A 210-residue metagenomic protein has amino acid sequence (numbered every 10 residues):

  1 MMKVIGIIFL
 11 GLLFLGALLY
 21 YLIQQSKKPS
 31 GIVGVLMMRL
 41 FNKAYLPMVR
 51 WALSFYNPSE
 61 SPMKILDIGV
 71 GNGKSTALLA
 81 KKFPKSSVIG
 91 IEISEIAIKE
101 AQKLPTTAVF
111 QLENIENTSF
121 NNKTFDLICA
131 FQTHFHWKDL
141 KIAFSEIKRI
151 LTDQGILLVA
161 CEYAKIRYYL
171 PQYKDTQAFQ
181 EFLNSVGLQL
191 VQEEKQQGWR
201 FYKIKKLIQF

Functional and structural regions predicted by a protein language model:
S26-L46: Class I SAM-dependent methyltransferase Rossmann-like catalytic core, especially the SAM/SAH-binding loop
K43-P62: Conserved alpha-helix/loop element of class I SAM-dependent methyltransferases that forms part of the SAM/SAH-binding
L66-N117: Class I SAM-dependent methyltransferase SAM/SAH-binding core
E116-I128: A short acidic, Gly/Pro-enriched loop at the edge of an enzyme's catalytic core that lines a small-molecule cofactor
L127-D139: A short SAM/SAH-binding and catalytic strip from SAM-dependent methyltransferases
K141-D153: A short glycine-rich, Lys/Arg-flanked "PGG" loop and its adjoining helix->strand segment in the class I
Q154-E162: Conserved beta-strand signature within the Rossmann-like core of class I S-adenosyl-L-methionine
K195-F210: Core SAM-dependent methyltransferase catalytic element
